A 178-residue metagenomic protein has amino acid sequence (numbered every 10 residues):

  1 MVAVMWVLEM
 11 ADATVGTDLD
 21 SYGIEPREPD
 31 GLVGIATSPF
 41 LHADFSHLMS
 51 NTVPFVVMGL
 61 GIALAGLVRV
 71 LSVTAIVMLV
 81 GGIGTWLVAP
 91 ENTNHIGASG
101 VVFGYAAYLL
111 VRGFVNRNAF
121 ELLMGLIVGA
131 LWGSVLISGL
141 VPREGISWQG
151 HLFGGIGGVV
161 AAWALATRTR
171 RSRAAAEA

Functional and structural regions predicted by a protein language model:
M1-A178: A detector for small-residue-rich transmembrane helices and their helix-helix packing motifs
